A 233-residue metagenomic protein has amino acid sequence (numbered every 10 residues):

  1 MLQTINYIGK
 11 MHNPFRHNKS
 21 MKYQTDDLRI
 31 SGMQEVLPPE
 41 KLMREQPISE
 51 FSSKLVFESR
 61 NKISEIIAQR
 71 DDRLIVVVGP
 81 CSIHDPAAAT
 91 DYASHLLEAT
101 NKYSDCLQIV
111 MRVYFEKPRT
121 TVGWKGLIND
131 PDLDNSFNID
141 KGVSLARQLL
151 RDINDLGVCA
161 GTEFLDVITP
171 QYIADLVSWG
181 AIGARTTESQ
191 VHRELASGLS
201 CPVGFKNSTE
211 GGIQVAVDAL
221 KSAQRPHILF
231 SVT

Functional and structural regions predicted by a protein language model:
M1-K19: N-terminal amphipathic/basic-hydrophobic helices that include classical n-h-c signal peptides and signal-anchor
F15-Q34: Polybasic, low-complexity association/targeting segments
S20-D26, C106-T233: Active-site-facing alpha/beta catalytic cores
I30-R70: N- or domain-start disorder-to-order transition segments that initiate the globular core
V56-R60, I83-H84, A89, A93 (+1 more regions): Metallocofactor- and cofactor-centric catalytic cores in central/energy metabolism, strongly enriched
I67-A68, N101, R151-D155: Acidic (Asp/Glu)-rich catalytic clusters
R73-H84, V110-Y114: Short glycine-rich or small-residue beta-strand-to-loop segments that form or flank ligand, phosphate, metal/Fe-S
H84-N101, S136-A146: Glycine-rich anion/phosphate-binding loops
